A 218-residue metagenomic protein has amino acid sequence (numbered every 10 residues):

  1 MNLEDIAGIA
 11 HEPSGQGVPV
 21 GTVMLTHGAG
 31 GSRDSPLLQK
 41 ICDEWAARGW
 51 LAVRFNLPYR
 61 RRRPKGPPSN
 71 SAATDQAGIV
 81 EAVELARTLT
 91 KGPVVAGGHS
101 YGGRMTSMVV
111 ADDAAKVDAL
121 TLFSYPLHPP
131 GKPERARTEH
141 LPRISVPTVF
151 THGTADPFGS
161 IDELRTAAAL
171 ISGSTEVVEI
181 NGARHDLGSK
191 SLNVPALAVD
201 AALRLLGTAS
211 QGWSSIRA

Functional and structural regions predicted by a protein language model:
M1-P93, G188-S189: Serine-hydrolase catalytic machinery in alpha/beta-hydrolase-like enzymes
L38, E134-R137, V146, S160-A168: Short alpha-helix in the alpha/beta-hydrolase fold that links the catalytic acid
I79-R143: Primarily recognizes the serine-hydrolase "nucleophile elbow" in alpha/beta-hydrolase and SGNH/GDSL folds
I144-S145, F150-H152, D156: Short beta-strand/loop motif that positions the catalytic acidic residue of the alpha/beta-hydrolase fold
T154-G159, H185-D186: Acidic catalytic loop of the alpha/beta-hydrolase fold
L170-D186: Catalytic histidine neighborhood in serine/cysteine hydrolases with alpha/beta-hydrolase-type architecture
A183-A196: Catalytic histidine-centered segment of alpha/beta-hydrolase-like enzymes
